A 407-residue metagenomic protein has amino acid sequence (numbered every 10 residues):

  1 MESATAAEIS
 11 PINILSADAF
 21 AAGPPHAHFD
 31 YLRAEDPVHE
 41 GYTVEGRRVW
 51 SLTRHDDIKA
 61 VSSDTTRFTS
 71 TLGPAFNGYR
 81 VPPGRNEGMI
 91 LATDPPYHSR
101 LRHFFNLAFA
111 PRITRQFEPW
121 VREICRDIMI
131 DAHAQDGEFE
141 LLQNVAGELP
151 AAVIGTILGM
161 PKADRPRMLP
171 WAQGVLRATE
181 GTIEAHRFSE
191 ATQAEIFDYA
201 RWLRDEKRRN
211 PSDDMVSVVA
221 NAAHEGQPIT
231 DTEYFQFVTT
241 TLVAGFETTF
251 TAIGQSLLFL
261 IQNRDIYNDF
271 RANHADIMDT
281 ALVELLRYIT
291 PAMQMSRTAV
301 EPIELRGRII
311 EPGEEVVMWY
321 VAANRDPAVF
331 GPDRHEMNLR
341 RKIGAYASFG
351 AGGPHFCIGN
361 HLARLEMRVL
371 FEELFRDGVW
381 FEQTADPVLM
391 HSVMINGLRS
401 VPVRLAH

Functional and structural regions predicted by a protein language model:
M1-H407: Cytochrome P450
